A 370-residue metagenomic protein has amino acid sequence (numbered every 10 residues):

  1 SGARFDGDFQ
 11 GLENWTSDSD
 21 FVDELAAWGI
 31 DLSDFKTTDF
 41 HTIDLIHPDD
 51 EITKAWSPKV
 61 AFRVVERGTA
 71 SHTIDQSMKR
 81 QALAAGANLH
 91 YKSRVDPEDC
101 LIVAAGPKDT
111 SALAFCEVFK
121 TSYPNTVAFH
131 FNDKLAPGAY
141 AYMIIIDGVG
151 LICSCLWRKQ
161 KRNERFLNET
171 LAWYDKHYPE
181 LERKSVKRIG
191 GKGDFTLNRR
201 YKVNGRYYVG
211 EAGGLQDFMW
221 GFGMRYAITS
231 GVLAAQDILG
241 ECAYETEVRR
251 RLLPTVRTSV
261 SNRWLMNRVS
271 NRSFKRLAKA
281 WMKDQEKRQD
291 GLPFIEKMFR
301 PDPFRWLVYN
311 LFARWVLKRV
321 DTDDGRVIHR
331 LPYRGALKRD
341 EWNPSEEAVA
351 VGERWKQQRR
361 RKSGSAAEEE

Functional and structural regions predicted by a protein language model:
G2-H47, F115: N-terminal FAD cofactor-binding segment of flavoenzymes
G2-R4, K59-F62, G150, G213-Q216: A short, flexible beta-alpha/helix-coil linker loop
E13-S19, S57-R80, R158-R165: Short beta-strand to alpha-helix junction loop
T37, R162-T246: FAD/FMN-dependent oxidoreductases across multiple families
I46-E51, I146-G148: Short acidic-glycine loop/turn motifs at beta-strand connectors
H72, Q76-V186, G193-N198, G214: Predominantly flavin-linked oxidoreductase catalytic cores and closely associated redox partners
W220, Q236-A280: Active-site-proximal substrate-binding core of FAD-dependent oxidoreductases
S273-E370: C-terminal auxiliary extensions adjacent to catalytic cores
